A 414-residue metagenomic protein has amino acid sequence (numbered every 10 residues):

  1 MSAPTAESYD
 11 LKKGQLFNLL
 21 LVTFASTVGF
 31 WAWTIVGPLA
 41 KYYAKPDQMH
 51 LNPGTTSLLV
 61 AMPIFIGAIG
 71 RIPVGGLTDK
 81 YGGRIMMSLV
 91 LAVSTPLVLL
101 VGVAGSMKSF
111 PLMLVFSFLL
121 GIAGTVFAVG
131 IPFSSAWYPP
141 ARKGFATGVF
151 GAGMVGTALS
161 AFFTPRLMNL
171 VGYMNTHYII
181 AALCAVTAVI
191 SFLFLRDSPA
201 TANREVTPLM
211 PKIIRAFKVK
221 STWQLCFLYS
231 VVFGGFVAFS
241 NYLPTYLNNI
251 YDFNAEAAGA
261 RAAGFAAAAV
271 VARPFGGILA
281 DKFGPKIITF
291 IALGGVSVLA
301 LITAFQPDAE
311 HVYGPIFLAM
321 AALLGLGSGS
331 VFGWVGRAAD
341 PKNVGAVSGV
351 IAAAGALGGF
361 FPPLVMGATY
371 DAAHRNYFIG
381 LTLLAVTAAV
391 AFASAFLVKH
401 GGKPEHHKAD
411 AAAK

Functional and structural regions predicted by a protein language model:
S2-K12, S198-C226: Juxtamembrane intracellular "pre-TM" segments in multi-pass secondary transporters
V36-K41, S221-V270, P274: Extracytoplasmic gate region of multi-pass secondary transporters
K80-L91, D281-L293: Cytoplasmic membrane-interface "Motif A"-like loop-to-helix N-cap segments of 12-TM Major Facilitator Superfamily
A92-S106, G294-D308: C-terminal ends and interior cores of transmembrane alpha-helices in multi-pass membrane transporters/permeases
P111-T125, V312-L326: Hydrophobic core of transmembrane alpha-helices in multi-pass small-molecule transporters, especially MFS/SLC-type
F116-G153: Cytoplasmic helix-loop-helix junction between adjacent transmembrane helices in 12-TM secondary transporters
T125-Y138, L326-D340: Intracellular juxtamembrane helix-capping segments at the cytosolic ends of symmetry-related transmembrane helices
V149-L195: Helix-loop-helix hairpin linking two adjacent transmembrane segments in secondary transporters
